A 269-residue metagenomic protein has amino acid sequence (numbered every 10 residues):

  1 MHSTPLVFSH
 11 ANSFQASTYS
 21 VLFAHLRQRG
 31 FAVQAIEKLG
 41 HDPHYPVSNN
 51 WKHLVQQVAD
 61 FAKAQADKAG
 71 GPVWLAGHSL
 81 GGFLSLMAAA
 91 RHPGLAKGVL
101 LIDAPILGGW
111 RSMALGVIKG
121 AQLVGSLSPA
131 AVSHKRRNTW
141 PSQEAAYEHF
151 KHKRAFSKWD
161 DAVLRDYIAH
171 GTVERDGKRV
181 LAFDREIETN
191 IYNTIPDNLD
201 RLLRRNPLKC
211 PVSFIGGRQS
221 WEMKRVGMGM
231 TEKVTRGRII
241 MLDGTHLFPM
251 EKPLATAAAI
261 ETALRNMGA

Functional and structural regions predicted by a protein language model:
H2-Y45: Conserved HGGG/HGGXW glycine-rich cap/lid loop of the alpha/beta-hydrolase fold
F8-A11, S79, G217: Glycine-rich His-Gly loop
Q34, K38-A76, I106, S112-I118 (+1 more regions): Active-site loop/oxyanion-hole signature of alpha/beta-hydrolase fold enzymes
G71-A114: Conserved hydrolase catalytic core segment
G98-T139, K224: Flexible "cap/lid" loop of the alpha/beta hydrolase fold
R137-R218: Alpha/beta-hydrolase
L203-G244: Conserved loop-alpha-helix segment in the C-terminal half of the alpha/beta-hydrolase fold that carries the catalytic
G244-A257: Catalytic histidine-centered segment of alpha/beta-hydrolase-like enzymes
